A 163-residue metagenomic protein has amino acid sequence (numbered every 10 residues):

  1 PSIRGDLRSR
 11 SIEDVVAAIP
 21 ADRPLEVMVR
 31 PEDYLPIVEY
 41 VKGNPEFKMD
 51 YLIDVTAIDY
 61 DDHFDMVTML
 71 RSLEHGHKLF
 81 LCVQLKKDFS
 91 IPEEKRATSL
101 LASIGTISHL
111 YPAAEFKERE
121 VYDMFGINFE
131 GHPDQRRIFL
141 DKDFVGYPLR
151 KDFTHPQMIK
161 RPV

Functional and structural regions predicted by a protein language model:
P1-V163: Terminal low-complexity/charged segments
